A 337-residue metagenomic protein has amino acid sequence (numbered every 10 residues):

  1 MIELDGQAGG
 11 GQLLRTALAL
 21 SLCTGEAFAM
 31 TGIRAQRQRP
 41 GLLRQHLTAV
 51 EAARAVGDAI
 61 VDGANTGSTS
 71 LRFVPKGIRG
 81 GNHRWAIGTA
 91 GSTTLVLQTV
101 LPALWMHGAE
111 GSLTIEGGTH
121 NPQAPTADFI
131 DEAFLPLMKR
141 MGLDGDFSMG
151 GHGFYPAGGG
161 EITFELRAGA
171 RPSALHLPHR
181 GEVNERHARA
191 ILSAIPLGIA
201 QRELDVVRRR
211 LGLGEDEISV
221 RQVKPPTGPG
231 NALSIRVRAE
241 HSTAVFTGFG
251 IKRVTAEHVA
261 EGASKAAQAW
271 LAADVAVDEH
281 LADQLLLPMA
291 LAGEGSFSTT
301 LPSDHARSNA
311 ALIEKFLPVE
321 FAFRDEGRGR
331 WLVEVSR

Functional and structural regions predicted by a protein language model:
M1-E26: N-terminal basic/disordered segments at the start of proteins
T24-G41, E110-L113, M149: Glycine-rich phosphate/pyrophosphate-binding loops and their adjacent beta-strand/loop elements at enzyme active sites
L47-A64, S68-D146, T163: A generic, well-ordered mixed alpha/beta core segment in the N-terminal half of proteins
I60-A64, E110-G111, D144-H152, L211-G228 (+3 more regions): Flexible, glycine/charged-enriched surface loops at secondary-structure junctions
V74, I78-G80, A86-A90, M106 (+2 more regions): Phosphate/diphosphate-binding glycine-rich loops and adjacent basic-rich segments that engage nucleotide
P122-P125, M149-T163, R221-G230: Beta-rich nucleic-acid/ligand-interaction surfaces
Q123, R140, H179-E279, S296: Conserved mixed alpha/beta catalytic, RNA-binding, or beta-rich assembly cores of soluble enzyme, regulatory
S298-R337: C-terminal functional modules
